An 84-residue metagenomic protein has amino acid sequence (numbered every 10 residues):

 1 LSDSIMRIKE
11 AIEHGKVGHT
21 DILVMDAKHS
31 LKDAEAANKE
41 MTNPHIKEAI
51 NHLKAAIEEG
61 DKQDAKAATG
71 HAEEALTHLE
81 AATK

Functional and structural regions predicted by a protein language model:
L1-K84: Long, charged/polar, soluble alpha-helical segments
